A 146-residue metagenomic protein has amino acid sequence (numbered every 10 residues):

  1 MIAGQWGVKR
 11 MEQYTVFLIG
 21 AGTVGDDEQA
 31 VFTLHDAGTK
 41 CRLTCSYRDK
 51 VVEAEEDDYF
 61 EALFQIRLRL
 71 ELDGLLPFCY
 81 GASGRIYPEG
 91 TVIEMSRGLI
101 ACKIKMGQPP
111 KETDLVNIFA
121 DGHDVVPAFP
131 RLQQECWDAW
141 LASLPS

Functional and structural regions predicted by a protein language model:
W6-Q13, I19-C41, V52-F60, F64-S146: Long, contiguous binding/interaction regions
L43-C45: Short aromatic-centered micro-motifs
